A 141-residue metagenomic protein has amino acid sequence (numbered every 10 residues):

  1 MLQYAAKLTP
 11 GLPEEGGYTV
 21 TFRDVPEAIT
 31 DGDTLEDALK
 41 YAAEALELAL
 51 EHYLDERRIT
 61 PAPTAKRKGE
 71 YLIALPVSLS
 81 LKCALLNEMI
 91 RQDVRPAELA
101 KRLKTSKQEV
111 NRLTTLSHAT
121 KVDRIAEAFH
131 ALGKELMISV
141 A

Functional and structural regions predicted by a protein language model:
M1-A5, Y41-R112, L116-H118, D123-I125: Short, charged, surface-exposed hinge/linker loops at domain edges that act as mobile lids or interdomain connectors
M1-D55: DNA-contacting interfaces and partner/effector-binding or oligomerization modules in DNA-centric proteins
D31, L39, P96, L103-T105 (+1 more regions): Structured catalytic/translocation cores of nucleotide/phosphate-coupled proteins
T34-L35, E47-L50, R58-T60, F129 (+1 more regions): Short, surface-exposed, polar/charged, turn-prone segments marking secondary-structure boundaries
D123-S139: DNA major-groove recognition helix of helix-turn-helix/homeodomain DNA-binding modules
